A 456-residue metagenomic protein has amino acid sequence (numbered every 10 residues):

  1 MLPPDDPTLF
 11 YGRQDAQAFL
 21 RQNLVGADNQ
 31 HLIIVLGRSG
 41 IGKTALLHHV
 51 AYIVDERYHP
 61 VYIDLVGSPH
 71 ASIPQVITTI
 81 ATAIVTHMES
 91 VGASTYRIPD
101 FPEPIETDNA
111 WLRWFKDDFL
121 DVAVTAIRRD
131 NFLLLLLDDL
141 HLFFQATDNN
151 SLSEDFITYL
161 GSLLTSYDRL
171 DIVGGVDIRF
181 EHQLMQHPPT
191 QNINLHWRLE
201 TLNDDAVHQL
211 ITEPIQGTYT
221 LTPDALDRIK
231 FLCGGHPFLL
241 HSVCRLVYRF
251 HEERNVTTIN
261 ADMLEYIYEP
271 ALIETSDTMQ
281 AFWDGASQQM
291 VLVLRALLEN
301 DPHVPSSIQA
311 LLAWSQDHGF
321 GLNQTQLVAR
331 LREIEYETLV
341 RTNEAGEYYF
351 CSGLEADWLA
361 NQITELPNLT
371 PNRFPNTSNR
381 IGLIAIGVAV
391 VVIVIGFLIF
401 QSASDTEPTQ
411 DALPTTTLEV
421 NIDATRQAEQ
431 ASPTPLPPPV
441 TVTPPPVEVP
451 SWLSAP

Functional and structural regions predicted by a protein language model:
M1-F19, S94-D100: Conserved adenine-nucleotide phosphate-binding loops and their immediately adjacent elements
Q30, T222-P223, G235-A329, E333-E337 (+1 more regions): Winged-helix-like regulatory helical subdomains adjacent to P-loop NTPase cores
L36-I63: P-loop NTPase Walker A phosphate-binding motif
A71-Y96: Conserved NTP-binding/hydrolysis module of P-loop NTPases
T107-R179, L184-P188, N194: Conserved Walker B catalytic segment
R198-A225, V243: Conserved small helical "lid"/interfacial subdomain of P-loop NTPases
L354-S378: Short, amphipathic alpha-helical interaction segments positioned at domain boundaries
V392-I395, S404-P456: Ser/Thr-rich, Proline-interspersed low-complexity disordered segments
